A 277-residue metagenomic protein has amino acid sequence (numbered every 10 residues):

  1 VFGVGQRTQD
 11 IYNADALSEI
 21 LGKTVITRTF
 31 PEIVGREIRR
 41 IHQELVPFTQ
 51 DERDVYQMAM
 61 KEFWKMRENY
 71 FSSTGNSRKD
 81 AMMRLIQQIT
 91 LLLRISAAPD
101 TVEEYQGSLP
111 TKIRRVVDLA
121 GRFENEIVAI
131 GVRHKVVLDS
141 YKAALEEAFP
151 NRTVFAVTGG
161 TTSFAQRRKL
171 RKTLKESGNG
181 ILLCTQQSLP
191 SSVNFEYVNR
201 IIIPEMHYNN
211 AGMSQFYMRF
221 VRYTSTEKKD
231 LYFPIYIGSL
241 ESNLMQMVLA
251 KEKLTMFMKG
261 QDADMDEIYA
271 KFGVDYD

Functional and structural regions predicted by a protein language model:
V1-Y105, P110-R114, D118-N125, L231 (+1 more regions): Inter-lobe coupling linker of SF2 helicases/translocases
I26, D51-R53, K61, I95-T101 (+7 more regions): Short, solvent-exposed loop/turn segments at secondary-structure junctions
M83, Q106-R114, V132, T161-R168 (+1 more regions): Conserved phosphate-coordination/catalytic loops
I127-H134: Conserved RecA-like ASCE P-loop NTPase motor core of nucleic-acid helicases/translocases
G131, D139, R152-Q186: Conserved helicase ATPase core of P-loop NTP-dependent helicases/translocases
L138-K142, R167-R168, G180-E205, N209-K228: SF2 helicase motor core recognition
L145-R152: Short helix-loop-beta junction
Y208-S214, V221-D277: A conserved SF2-helicase RecA2
